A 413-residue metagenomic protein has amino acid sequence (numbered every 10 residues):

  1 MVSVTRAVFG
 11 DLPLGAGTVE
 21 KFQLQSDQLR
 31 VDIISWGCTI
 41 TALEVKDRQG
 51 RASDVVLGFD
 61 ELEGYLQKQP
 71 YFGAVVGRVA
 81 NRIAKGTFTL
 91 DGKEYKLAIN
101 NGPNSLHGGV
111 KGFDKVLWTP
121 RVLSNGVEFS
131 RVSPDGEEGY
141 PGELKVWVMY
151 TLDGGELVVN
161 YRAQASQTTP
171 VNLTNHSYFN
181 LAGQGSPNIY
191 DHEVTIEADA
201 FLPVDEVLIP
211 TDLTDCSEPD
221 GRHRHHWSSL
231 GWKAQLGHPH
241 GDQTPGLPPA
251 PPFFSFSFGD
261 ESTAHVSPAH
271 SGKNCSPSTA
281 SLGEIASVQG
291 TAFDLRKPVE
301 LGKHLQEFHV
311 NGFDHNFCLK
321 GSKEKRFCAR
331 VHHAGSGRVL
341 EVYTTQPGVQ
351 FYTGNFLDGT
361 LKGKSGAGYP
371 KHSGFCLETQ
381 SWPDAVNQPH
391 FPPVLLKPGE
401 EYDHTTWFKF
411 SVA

Functional and structural regions predicted by a protein language model:
M1-W227, G231, F253-A413: An exposed, glycine/acidic-rich loop-and-rim segment of catalytic or binding clefts
L236: Cationic, low-complexity basic patches in intrinsically disordered or flexible, solvent-exposed regions
H240: Glycine-rich phosphate-binding loop
